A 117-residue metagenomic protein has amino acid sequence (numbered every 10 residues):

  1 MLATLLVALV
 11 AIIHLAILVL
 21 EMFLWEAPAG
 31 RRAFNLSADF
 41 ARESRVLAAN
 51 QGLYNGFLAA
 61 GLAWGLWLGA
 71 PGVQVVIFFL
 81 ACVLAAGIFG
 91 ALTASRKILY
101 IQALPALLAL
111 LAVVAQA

Functional and structural regions predicted by a protein language model:
M1-F23: N-terminal signal-anchor transmembrane alpha helix
M22, N55, A59, A94-R96: Conserved, structured core segments of small domains
F23-S44: Cytosolic, membrane-interface loops and tails of multi-pass inner-membrane proteins
A41-F57: Interfacial helix-start motif at the membrane-water boundary
G52-A63, A106: Core segments of transmembrane alpha-helices that mediate helix-helix packing or line hydrophobic substrate/ligand
A63-I88, L92-L104: Transmembrane helix-loop-helix
L110-A117: Juxtamembrane boundary at the C-terminal end of a transmembrane helix
